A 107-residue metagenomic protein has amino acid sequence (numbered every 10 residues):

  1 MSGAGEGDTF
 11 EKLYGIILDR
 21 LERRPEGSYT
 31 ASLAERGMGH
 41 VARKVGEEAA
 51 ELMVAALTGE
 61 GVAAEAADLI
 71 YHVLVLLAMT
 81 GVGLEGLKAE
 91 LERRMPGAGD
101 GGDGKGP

Functional and structural regions predicted by a protein language model:
M1-A66, I70-P107: Flexible "arm" and connector segments at domain edges
